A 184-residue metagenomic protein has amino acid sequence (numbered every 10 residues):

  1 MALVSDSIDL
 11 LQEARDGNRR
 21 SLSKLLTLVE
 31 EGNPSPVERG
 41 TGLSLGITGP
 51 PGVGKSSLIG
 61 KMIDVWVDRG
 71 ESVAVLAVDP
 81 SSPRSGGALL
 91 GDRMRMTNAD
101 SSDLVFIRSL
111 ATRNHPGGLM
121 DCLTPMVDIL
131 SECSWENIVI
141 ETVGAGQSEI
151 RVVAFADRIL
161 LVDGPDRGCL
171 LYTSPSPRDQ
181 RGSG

Functional and structural regions predicted by a protein language model:
D6-E13, K24-G42, D64-S148, R158-L161 (+1 more regions): Nucleotide-state-sensitive switch-loop elements of NTP-binding domains
I47: Hydrophobic anchor at the beta1->P-loop junction of P-loop NTPases
G52: Walker A (P-loop) phosphate-binding loop of P-loop NTPases
K55: Conserved lysine of the Walker
L58: Hydrophobic positions on the alpha1 helix immediately C-terminal to the Walker A/P-loop
K61: Active-site signature of alpha/beta-hydrolase-fold catalytic machinery across serine- and Asp/Cys-nucleophile hydrolases
Q147-V152, L171: Conserved ATPase-coupling elements of RecA-like P-loop NTPase cores
Y172-D179: Conserved small/polar residues in nucleotide/adenosyl-binding loops
